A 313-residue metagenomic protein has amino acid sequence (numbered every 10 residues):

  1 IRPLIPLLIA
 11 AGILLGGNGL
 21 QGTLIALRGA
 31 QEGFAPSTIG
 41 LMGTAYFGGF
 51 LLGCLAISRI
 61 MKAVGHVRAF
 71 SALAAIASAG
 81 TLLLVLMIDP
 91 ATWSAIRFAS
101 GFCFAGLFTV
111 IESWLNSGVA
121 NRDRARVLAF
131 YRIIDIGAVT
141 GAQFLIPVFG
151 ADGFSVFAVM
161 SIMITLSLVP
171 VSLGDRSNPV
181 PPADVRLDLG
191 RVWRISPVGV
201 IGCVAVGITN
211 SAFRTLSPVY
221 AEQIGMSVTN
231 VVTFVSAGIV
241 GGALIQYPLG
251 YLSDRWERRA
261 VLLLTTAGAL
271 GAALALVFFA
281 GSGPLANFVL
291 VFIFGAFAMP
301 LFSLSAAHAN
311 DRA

Functional and structural regions predicted by a protein language model:
I1-F47, P197-G202, N210-Y220, I224 (+1 more regions): Helix-loop boundary and gating motifs at the non-cytosolic
L7, A91-R97, G199, G283-L290: Short hydrophobic/alpha-helical segments at membrane-entry points of transmembrane helices in Major Facilitator
G53-H66, G150, I245-E257: Helix-to-loop junctions at the C-terminal end of transmembrane segments in multipass secondary transporters
R68-L82, S161, A260-A275: Structural signature of the two symmetry-related core transmembrane helices
F98-I133: Cytoplasmic helix-loop-helix junction between adjacent transmembrane helices in 12-TM secondary transporters
G106-V119, M299-A313: Intracellular juxtamembrane helix-capping segments at the cytosolic ends of symmetry-related transmembrane helices
P147, S161-P181: C-terminal membrane-cytosol helix-exit motif in multi-pass small-molecule transporters
R259-S303: C-terminal transmembrane helical hairpin of 12-TM major facilitator-type secondary transporters
